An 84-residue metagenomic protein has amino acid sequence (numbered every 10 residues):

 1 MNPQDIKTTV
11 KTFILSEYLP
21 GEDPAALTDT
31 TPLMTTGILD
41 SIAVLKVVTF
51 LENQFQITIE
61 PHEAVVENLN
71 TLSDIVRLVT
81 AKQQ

Functional and structural regions predicted by a protein language model:
M1-P24, R77-Q84: Thiotemplate assembly-line natural product biosynthesis machinery
I6, D29-T30, N68-T71: Short, conserved alpha-helical segments within structured domains
Y18-I38, Q56-V65, Q83: Phosphopantetheine carrier-protein modules
L45: Conserved catalytic core of two-component sensor histidine kinases
A64-V66, L72-K82: C-terminal structural segments of small proteins and small subunits
